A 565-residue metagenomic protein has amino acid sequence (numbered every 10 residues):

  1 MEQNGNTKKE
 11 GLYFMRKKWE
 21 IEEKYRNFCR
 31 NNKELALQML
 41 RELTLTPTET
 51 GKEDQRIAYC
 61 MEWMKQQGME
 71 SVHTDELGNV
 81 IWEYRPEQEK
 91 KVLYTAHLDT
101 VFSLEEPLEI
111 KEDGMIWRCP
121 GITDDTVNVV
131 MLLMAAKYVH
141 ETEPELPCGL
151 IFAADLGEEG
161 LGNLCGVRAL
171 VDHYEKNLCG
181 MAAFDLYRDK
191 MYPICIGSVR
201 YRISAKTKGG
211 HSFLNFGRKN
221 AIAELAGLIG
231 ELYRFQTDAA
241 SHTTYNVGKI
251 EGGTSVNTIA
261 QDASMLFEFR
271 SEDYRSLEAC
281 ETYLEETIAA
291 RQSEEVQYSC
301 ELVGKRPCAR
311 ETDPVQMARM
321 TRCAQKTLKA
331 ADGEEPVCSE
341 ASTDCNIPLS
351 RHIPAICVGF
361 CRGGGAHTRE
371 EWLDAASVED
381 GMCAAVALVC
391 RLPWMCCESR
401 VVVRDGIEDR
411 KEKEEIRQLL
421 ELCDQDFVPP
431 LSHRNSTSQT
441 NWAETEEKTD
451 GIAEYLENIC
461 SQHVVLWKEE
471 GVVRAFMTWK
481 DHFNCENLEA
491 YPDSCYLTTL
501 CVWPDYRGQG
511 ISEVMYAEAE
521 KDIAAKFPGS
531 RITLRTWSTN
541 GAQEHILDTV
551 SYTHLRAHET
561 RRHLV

Functional and structural regions predicted by a protein language model:
G11-P120, E141: Acidic/His- and Gly-rich active-site-bordering loop/insert found across diverse amide/peptide-bond hydrolases
K17, I250, E334-A384: Zn-dependent metallopeptidase/amidohydrolase metal-coordination segment
G121, D125-I196, E268: Acidic/histidine-rich catalytic neighborhood of metal-dependent amide-processing enzymes
N215-I250, T258, D273-S299: Acidic-enriched catalytic cores of C-N bond-cleaving enzymes acting on peptides and small amides
D424-V465: Active-site rim helix/loop that mediates acceptor-substrate recognition in acyltransferases
G508-K521: Conserved acetyl-CoA-binding loop-helix of GNAT-fold acetyltransferases
T533-E544: Conserved beta-strand-loop-alpha-helix junction that forms the acyl-donor binding cleft
T553-T560: Conserved small/polar residues in nucleotide/adenosyl-binding loops
